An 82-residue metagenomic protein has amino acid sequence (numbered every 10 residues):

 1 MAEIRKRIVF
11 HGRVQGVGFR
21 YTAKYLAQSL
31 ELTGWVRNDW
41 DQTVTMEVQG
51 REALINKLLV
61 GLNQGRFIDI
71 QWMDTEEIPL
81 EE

Functional and structural regions predicted by a protein language model:
M1-E82: Intrinsically disordered, low-complexity, mixed-charge
